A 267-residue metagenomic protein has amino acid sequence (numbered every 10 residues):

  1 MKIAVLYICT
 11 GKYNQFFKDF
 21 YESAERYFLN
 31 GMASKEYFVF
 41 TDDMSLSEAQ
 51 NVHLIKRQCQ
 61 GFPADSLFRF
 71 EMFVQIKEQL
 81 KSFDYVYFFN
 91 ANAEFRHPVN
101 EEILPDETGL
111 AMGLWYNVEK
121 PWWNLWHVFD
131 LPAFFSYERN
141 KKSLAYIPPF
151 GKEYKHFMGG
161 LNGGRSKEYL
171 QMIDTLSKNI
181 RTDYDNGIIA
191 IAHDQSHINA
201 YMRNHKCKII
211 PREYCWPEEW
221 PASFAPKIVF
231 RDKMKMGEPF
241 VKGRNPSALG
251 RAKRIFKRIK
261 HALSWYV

Functional and structural regions predicted by a protein language model:
M1-F68, Q75-S82, K235-G237, R251-V267: N-terminal anchoring/stem segment of glycosyltransferases
S34-D42, Y87, G109-A111, I209: Short, hydrophobic beta-strand segments that form beta-sheet elements in well-ordered domains
Y37-L46, A91-A93, H97, Y214-C215: Short, polar loop motifs at secondary-structure junctions
A49-Q60, F70, I103-A111, A225-V229: Active-site regions of enzymes building and remodeling cell-envelope glycoconjugates
R57-F89, R96-H97, H193-I198, M202: A conserved donor-nucleotide-binding helix/loop in the catalytic core of Leloir-type glycosyltransferases
M72-N124: GT-A fold catalytic core of metal-dependent nucleotide-sugar glycosyltransferases, centered on the diacidic
E102-E168, T175, Q195: PAPS-dependent sulfotransferase catalytic domain
S143-M234: Catalytic core and acceptor-binding pocket of nucleotide-sugar-dependent glycosyltransferases
